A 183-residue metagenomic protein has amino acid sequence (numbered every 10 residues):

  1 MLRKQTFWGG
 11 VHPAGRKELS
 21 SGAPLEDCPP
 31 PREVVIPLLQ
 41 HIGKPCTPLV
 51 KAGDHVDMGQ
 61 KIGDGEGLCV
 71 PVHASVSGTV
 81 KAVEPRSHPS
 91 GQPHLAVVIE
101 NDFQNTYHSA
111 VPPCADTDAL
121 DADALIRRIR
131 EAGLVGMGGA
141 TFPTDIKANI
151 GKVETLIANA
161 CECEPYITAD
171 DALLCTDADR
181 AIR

Functional and structural regions predicted by a protein language model:
M1-P45, L49: N-terminal, Lys/Arg-enriched amphipathic/low-complexity engagement segments that precede the first folded domain
S20-L25, G59, V83-S87: Intrinsically disordered, low-complexity boundary segments flanking structured domains
C46-H55, G59: Short histidine-centered loop motifs in beta-beta connectors
P48, D64, H108: Short, Gly/Pro- and small/polar-rich lid/capping loops
H55, K61, S77-V80: Residue-level marker of beta-strand positions
Q60, D64-L68: N-terminal alpha-helical targeting/anchoring segments
C69-R183: Iron-sulfur-associated redox domains of electron-transfer enzymes in respiratory and anaerobic energy metabolism
